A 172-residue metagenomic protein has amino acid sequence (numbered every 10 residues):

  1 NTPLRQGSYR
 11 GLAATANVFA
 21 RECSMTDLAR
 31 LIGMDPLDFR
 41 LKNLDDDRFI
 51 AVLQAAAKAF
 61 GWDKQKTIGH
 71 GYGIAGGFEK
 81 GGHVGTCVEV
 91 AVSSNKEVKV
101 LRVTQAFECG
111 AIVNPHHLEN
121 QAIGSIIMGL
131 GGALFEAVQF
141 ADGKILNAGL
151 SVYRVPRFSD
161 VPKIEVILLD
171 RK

Functional and structural regions predicted by a protein language model:
N1-G81, A91-K172: C-terminal catalytic domains of large/alpha subunits in multi-subunit enzymes
T86-E89: Glycine-rich active-site/cofactor-binding loop and its immediate structural neighborhood
